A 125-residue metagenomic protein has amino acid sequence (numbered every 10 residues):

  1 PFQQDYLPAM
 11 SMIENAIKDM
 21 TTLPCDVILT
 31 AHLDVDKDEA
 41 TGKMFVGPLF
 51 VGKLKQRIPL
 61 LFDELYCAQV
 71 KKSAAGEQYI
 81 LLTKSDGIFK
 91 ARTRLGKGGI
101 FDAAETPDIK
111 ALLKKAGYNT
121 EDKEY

Functional and structural regions predicted by a protein language model:
P1-N15, K43-G52: Substrate-gripping "pore-loop 1 plus following alpha2 helix"
D19-T22, D34-Y125: Conserved GTP-binding G-domain of TRAFAC-class P-loop NTPases and closely related GTPase folds
L23-L29: Loop/turn-to-beta-strand initiation segments
